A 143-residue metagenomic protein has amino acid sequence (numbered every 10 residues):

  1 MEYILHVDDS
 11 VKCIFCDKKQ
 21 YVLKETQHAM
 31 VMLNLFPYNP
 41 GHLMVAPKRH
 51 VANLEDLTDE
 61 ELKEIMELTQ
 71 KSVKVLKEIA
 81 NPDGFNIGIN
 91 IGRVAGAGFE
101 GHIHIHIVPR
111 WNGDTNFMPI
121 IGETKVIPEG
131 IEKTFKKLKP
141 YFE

Functional and structural regions predicted by a protein language model:
M1-G41, V45-A46: Active-site microenvironments that recognize anionic phosphate/pyrophosphate groups
E2-D8, P109-E143: C-terminal helix-cap and adjacent tail motif
H28, P37-Y38, V51, Q70 (+1 more regions): Short, charged/polar surface micro-motifs in flexible loops or helix N-caps
H42, H50, H102-H106: Histidine-centered active-site/metal-ligand motif
M44-M66, I121-I127: Short histidine-centered catalytic/ligand-binding loop motif
T58-P82, E132-T134, K139: Long, well-ordered alpha-helical scaffolding segments within enzyme catalytic domains, especially pronounced
A80-R93: A short glycine-rich, hydrophobically flanked beta-strand micro-motif that places a catalytic Asp/Glu for divalent metal
N86, G96-N116: Histidine-centered divalent-metal-coordination microenvironment in nucleic-acid enzymes
